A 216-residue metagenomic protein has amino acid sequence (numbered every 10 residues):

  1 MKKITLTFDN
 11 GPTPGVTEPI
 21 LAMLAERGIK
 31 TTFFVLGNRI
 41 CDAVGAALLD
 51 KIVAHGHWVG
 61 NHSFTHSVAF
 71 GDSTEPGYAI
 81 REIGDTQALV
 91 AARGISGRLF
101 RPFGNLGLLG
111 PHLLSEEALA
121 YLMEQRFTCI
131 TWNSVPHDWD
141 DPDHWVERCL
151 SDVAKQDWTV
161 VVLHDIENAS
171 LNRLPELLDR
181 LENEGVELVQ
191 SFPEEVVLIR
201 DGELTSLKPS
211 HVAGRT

Functional and structural regions predicted by a protein language model:
M1-G97, R180, E187: Active-site beta->alpha N-cap acidic-glycine motif
K3-T5, T159-L163: Generic beta-sheet signal
G11-T13, I29, L36-I40, F64-H66 (+4 more regions): Active-site beta-loop-alpha junctions enriched in small/polar residues
E26-T31, R39-C41, N168-T216: C-terminal domain-boundary segment and adjacent tail
A47-L49, E75-G77, H144-E147, G202-L207: Short low-complexity, flexible loop/linker segments enriched in glycine and/or proline with clustered acidic
H66-R93, L106-D157, S170-R173: Alpha-helical scaffold elements lining the catalytic groove of polysaccharide deacetylases
